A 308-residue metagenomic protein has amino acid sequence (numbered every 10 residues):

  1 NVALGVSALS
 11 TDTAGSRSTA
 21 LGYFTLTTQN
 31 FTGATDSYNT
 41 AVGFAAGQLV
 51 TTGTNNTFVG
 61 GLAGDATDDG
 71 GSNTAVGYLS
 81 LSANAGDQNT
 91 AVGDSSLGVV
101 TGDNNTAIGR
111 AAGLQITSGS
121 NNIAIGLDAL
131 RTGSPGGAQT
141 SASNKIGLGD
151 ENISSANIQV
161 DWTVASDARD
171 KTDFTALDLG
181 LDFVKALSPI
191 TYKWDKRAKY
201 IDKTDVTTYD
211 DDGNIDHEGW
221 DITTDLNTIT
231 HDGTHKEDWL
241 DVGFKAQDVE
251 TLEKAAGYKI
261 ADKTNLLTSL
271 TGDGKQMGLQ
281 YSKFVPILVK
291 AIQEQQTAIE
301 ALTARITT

Functional and structural regions predicted by a protein language model:
N1-D167: Glycine- and small/polar-enriched repetitive beta-structure motifs of secreted/surface proteins
S166-T308: Intramolecular chaperone/auto-protease modules of tailspike-like proteins
